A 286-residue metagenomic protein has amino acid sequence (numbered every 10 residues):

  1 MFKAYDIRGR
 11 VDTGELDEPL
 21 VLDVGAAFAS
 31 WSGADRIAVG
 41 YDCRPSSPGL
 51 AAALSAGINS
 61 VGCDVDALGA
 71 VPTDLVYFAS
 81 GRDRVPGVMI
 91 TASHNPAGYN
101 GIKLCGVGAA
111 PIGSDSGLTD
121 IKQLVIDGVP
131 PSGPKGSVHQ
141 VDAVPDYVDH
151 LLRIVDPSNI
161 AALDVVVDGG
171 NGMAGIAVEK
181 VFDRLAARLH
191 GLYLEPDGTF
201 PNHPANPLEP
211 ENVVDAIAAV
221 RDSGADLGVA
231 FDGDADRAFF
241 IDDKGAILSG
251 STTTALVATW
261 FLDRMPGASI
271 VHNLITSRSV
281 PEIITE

Functional and structural regions predicted by a protein language model:
M1-L54, S60-G62, Q140-L163: An N-terminal, well-structured beta->alpha segment
Y5, Y41, T91, V167-G170 (+2 more regions): Active-site flanking residues adjacent to catalytic metal/cofactor-binding acidic residues
T13, L68-G69, Q140, V167-G170 (+3 more regions): Glycine- and other small-residue-rich loops at beta-strand/loop junctions that grip anionic moieties
D35-D42, D66, D164-V166, A268-L274: Short glycine-rich phosphate-binding loop at a beta-alpha junction
I37-N100, L152-R153, K180-I241: N-terminal small/polar loop signature for handling phosphorylated ligands or for N-terminal nucleophile
N100-S223: Gly/Ser/Thr-enriched, mixed-charge loops and adjacent short helices that form phosphate/oxyanion-binding elements
L104-V107, F239-D243, T285: Short beta-strand-to-turn element immediately C-terminal to the catalytic PLP-Schiff-base lysine in fold type I
T119-D149, R153, K244-E286: Proline/glycine-rich low-complexity loops and linkers
